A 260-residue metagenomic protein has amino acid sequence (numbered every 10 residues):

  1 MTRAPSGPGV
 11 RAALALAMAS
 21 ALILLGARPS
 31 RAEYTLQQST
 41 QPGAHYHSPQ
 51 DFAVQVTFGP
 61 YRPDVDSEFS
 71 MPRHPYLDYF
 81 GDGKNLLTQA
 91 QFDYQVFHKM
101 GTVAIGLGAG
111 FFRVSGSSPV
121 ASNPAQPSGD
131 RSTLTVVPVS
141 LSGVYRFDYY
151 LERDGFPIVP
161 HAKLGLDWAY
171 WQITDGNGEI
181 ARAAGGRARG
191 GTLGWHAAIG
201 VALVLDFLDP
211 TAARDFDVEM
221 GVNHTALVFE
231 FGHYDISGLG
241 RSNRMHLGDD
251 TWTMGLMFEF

Functional and structural regions predicted by a protein language model:
M1-S48: Cleavable N-terminal export/targeting peptides
A32-Q95, G238-H246, M257: Short glycine/proline- and aromatic-enriched beta-strand/turn motifs that initiate or cap beta-hairpins
P42, V56-F58, T88-V96, L107 (+5 more regions): Residues on the lipid-exposed face of transmembrane beta-strands in outer-membrane beta-barrel proteins
G43-Q50, Q95-V103, D148-I158, D206-T225: Short loop/turn motifs that connect adjacent beta-strands in outer-membrane beta-barrel proteins
F58-D64, A109-S115, F147, L166-T174 (+3 more regions): Transmembrane beta-strands of outer-membrane beta-barrel pores
P63-K84, F112-V139, Y170-L193, G240-H246: Extracellular/periplasm-exposed beta-strand and loop segments of Gram-negative cell-envelope proteins, dominated by
Q89-G176: Gram-negative (and chloroplast) outer-membrane scaffold detector with strong preference for beta-barrel transmembrane
G200-F260: Predominantly the C-terminal beta-signal and adjacent terminal strand-loop region of outer-membrane beta-barrel
